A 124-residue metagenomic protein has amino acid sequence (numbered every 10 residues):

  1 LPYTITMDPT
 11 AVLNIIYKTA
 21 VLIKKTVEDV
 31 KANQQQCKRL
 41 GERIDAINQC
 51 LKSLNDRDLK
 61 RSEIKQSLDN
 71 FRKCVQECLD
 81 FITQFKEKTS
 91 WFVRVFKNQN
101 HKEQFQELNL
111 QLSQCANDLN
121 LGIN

Functional and structural regions predicted by a protein language model:
L1-E63, W91-N98, K102, E107 (+1 more regions): N-terminal amphipathic alpha-helical segments
Q66-S90, E103-Q114: Elongated alpha-helical scaffolds
